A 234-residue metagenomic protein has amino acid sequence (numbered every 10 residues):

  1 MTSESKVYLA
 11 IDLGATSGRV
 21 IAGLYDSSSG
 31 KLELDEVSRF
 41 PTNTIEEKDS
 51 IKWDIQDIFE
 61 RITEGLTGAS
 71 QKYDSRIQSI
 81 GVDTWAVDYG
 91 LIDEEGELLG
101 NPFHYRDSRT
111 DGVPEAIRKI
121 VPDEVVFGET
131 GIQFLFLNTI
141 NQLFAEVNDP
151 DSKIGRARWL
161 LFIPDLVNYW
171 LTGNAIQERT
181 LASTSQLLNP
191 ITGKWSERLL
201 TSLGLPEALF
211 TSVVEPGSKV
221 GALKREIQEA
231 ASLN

Functional and structural regions predicted by a protein language model:
M1-G100, A116, G128, R156 (+2 more regions): N-terminal glycine/serine-rich phosphate-binding loop of ATP-dependent small-molecule kinases, especially carbohydrate
L13-A15, I92, F127-N234: Gly/Ser/Thr-rich active-site cleft segment
T44-E47, D111-G112, K219-G221: A short acidic, often aromatic-flanked loop/helix-cap motif at beta-alpha or helix-coil junctions that lines enzyme
D57, V121-E124: Short, solvent-exposed cationic patches
F103: Surface "functional belts" at beta-alpha junctions
D107: Carbohydrate-associated surface elements
D111-P122: Hinge/lid segment of periplasmic solute-binding proteins
